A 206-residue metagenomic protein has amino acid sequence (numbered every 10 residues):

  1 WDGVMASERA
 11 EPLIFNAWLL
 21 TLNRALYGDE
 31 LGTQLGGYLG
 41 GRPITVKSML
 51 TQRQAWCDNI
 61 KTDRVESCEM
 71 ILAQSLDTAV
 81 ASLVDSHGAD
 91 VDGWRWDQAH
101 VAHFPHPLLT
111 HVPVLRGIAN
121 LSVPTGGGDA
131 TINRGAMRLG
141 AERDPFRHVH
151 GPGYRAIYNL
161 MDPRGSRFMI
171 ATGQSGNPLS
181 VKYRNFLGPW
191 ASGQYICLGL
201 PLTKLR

Functional and structural regions predicted by a protein language model:
W1-R206: C-terminal/peripheral segments of proteins
